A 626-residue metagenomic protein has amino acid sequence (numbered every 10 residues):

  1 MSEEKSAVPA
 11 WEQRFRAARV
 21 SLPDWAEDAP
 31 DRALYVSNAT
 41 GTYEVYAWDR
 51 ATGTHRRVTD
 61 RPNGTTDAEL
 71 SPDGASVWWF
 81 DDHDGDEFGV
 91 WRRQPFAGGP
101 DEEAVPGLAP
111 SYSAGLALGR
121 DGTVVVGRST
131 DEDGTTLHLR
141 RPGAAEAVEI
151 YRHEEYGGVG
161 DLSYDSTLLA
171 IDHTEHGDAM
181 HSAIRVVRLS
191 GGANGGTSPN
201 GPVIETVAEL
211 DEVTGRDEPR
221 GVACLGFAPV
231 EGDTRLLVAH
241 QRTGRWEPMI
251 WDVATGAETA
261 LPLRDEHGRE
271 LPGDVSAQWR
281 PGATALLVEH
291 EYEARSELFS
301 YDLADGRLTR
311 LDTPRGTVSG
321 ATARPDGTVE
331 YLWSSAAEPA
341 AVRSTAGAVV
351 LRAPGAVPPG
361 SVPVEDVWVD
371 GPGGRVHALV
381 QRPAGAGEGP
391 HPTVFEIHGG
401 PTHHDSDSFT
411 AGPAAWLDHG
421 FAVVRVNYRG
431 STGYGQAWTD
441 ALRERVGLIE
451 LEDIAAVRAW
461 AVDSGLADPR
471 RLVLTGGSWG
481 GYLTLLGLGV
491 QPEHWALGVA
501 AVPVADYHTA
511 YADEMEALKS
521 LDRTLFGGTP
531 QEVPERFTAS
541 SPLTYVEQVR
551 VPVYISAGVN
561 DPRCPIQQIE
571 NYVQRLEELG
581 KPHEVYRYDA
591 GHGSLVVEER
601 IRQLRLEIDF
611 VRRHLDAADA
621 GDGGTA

Functional and structural regions predicted by a protein language model:
S2-G389, P401-H419, V446, W460-D463: Peripheral, non-catalytic segments that deliver or gate enzyme domains
T59, P262, N427-Y428, R587-D589: Residue-level recognition of beta-strand->loop/alpha-helix junctions
P392-E396, V423: Hydrophobic beta-strand anchors of alpha/beta hydrolase catalytic cores
I397-G399, A557: The conserved beta1-alpha1 loop
A414-L417, A422, R575, L579: C-terminal, active-site-flanking charged/polar segments
G420-G435: Conserved alpha/beta-hydrolase
S431-A626: Active-site-proximal cap/loop segments of hydrolase catalytic domains
